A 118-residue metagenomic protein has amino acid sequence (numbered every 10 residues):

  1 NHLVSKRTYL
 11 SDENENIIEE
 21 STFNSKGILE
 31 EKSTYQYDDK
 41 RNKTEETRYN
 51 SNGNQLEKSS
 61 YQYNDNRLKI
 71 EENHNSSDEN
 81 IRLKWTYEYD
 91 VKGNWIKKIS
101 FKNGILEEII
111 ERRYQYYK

Functional and structural regions predicted by a protein language model:
N1-K118: Buried hydrophobic residues that stabilize the cores of well-folded domains
